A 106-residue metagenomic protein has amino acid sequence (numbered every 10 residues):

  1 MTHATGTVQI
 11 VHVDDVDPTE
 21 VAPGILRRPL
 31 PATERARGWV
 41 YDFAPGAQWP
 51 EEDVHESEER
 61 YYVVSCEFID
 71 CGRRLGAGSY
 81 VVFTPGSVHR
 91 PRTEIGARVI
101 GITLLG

Functional and structural regions predicted by a protein language model:
M1-V40: A short, N-terminal "cap"/entry segment at the start of jelly-roll beta-barrel domains of the cupin/DSBH fold
G24-L26, P31-H55, R74, T84-V88: Conserved short histidine dyad/triad with adjacent acidic residue
W39, E58, A97: Change "...and in nucleic-acid phosphodiester-cleaving endonucleases..." to "...and in nucleic-acid processing enzymes
Y41, V81, G101-I102: Preference for bulky hydrophobic residues occupying beta-strand positions in well-ordered beta-sheet regions
A44-G46, I69, L104-L105: Solvent-exposed residues in well-ordered beta-strands and their adjoining turns, especially edge/terminal strands
H55-D70: Glycine- and acidic-residue-biased ligand/ion/polar-headgroup-sensing regions
R74, G86-G106: Ligand-binding loop in jelly-roll beta-barrel domains
